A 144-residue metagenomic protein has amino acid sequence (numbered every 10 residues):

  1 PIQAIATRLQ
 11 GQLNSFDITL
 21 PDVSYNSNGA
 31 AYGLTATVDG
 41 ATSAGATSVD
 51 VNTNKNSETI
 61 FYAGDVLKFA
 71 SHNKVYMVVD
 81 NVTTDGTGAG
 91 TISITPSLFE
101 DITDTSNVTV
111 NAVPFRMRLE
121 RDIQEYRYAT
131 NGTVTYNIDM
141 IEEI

Functional and structural regions predicted by a protein language model:
P1-D17: N-terminal intrinsically disordered, low-complexity, charge/repeat-rich segments that act as generic
I5-R8, V38, L119: Generic hydrophobic, helix-prone segments enriched in Leu/Val/Ile
N14-A63, K68-K74, T84-D85, A89: Autoprocessing Asn-cyclization modules and mimics
S27-A30, N56, H72-N137, I141-I144: Small/polar beta-strand repeat architecture
